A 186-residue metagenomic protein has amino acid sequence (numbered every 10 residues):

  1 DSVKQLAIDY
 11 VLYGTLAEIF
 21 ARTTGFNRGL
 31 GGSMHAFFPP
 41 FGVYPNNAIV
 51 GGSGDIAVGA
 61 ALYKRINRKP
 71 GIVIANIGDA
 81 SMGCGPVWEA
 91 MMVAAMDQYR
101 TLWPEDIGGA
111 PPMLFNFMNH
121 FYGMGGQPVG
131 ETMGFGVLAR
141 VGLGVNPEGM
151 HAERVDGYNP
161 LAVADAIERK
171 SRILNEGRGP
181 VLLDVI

Functional and structural regions predicted by a protein language model:
D1-M113, G123-M150: Cofactor-binding active-site loop characterized by glycine-rich and histidine/acidic residues
F38, R154-G157: Cysteine-centered functional microenvironments
S81, G157-P160: Short, surface-exposed acidic/glycine-rich loop or hinge patches that mediate macromolecular interfaces
L114-M118: Short internal beta-strands
N119-F121, N159: Active-site-proximal loop/turn and secondary-structure-junction residues that shape catalytic pockets, frequently
G149-R154, L182: Conserved beta-strand scaffold positions in the cores of enzyme catalytic domains, especially in NTP/NDP-utilizing
N159-I186: Structural signature of the thiamine diphosphate
